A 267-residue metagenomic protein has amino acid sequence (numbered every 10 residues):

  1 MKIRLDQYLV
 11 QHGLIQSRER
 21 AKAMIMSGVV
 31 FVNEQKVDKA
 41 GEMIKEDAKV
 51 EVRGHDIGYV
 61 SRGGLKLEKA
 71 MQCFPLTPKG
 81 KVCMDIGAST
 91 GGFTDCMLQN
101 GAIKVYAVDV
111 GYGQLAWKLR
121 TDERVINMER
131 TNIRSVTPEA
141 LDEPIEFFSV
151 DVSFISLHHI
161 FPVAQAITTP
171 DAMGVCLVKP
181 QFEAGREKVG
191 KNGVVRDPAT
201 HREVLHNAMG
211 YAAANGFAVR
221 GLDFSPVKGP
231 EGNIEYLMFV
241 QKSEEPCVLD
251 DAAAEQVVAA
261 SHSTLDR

Functional and structural regions predicted by a protein language model:
M1-A48, V82-C83: A basic, amphipathic helix-loop patch mediating RNA/tRNA/ribosome contacts
L14, Q72-K79, E139-D142: Glycine-rich helix-loop-beta junction characteristic of Rossmann-like nucleotide cofactor-binding loops
K79-S89: Conserved class I S-adenosyl-L-methionine
T90-G101: Conserved SAM-binding loop of SAM-dependent methyltransferases across substrates and taxa, primarily the Class I
Y106-H159: S-adenosyl-L-methionine
H158-V175: A short glycine-rich, Lys/Arg-flanked "PGG" loop and its adjoining helix->strand segment in the class I
P180-D197: Short, glycine-/aromatic-enriched active-site segment of Class I SAM-dependent methyltransferases
I234-R267: Flexible, glycine-/basic-rich loop-and-beta segments that form/coincide with the SAM-dependent methyltransferase
